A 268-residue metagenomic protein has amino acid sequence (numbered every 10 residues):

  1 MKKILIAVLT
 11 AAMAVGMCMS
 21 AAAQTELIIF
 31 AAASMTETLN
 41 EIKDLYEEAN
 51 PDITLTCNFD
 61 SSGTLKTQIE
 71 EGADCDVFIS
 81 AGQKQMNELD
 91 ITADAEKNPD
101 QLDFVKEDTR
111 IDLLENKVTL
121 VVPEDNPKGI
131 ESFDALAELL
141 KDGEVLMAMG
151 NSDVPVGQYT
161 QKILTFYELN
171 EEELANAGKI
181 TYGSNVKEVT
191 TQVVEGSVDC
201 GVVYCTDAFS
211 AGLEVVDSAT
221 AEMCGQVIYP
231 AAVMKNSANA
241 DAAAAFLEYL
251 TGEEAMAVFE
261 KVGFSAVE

Functional and structural regions predicted by a protein language model:
M1-A11: Positively charged n-region of N-terminal signal peptides that target proteins for export
V15-E26: Sec-dependent signal peptide cleavage junction
Q24-A49, G63, E70, G82-Q83 (+4 more regions): Exported/periplasmic ABC-transporter solute-binding proteins
D52-G63: A short beta-strand-loop structural module common to alpha/beta enzyme folds
D76-S80: Periplasmic-binding protein-like
V105-T109: Short, P/G- and charge-enriched loop/turn segments at secondary-structure junctions
